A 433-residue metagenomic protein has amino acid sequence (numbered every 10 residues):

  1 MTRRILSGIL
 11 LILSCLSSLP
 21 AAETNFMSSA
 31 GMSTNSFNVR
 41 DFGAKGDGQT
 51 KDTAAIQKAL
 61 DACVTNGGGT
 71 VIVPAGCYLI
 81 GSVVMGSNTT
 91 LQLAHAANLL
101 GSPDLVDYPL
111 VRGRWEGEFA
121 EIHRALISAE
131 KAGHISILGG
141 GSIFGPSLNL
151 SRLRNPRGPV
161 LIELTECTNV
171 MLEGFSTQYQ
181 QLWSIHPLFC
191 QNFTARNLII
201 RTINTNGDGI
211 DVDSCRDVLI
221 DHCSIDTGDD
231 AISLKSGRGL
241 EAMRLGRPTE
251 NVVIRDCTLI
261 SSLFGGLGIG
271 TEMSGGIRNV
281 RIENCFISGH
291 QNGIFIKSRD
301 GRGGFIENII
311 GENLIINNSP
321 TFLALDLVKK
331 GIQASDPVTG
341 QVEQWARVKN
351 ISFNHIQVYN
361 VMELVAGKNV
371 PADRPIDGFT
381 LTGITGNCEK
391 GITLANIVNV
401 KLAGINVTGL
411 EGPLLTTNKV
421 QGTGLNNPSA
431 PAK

Functional and structural regions predicted by a protein language model:
M1-R4: Positively charged n-region of N-terminal signal peptides that target proteins for export
S7-S18: Bacterial N-terminal signal peptides
L19-K433: Extracellular/periplasmic carbohydrate-active domains that bind, remodel, or depolymerize complex polysaccharides
